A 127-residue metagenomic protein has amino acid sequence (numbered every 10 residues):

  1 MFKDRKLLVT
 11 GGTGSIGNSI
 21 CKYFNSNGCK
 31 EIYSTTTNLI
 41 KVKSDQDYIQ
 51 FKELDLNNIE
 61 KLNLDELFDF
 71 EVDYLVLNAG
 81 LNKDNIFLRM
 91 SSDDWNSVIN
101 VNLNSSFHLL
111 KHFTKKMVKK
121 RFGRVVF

Functional and structural regions predicted by a protein language model:
T13, G17, C21: N-terminal Rossmann NAD(P)H-binding glycine-rich loop of SDR-like oxidoreductase domains
C29-V42: Conserved glycine-rich Rossmann-like NAD(P)H-binding loop of the short-chain dehydrogenase/reductase
Q46-I59: Rossmann-fold cofactor-recognition segment
E71-V72, M117-F127: Active-site loop of short-chain dehydrogenase/reductase
N78-D84: Conserved NAD(P)H cofactor-binding loop of Rossmann-fold oxidoreductase domains
I86-F87, D94-I99: Substrate-binding pocket helix/loop in short-chain dehydrogenase/reductase
L110-K111: A short, exposed helix-loop element centered on a Lys and neighboring polar residues
